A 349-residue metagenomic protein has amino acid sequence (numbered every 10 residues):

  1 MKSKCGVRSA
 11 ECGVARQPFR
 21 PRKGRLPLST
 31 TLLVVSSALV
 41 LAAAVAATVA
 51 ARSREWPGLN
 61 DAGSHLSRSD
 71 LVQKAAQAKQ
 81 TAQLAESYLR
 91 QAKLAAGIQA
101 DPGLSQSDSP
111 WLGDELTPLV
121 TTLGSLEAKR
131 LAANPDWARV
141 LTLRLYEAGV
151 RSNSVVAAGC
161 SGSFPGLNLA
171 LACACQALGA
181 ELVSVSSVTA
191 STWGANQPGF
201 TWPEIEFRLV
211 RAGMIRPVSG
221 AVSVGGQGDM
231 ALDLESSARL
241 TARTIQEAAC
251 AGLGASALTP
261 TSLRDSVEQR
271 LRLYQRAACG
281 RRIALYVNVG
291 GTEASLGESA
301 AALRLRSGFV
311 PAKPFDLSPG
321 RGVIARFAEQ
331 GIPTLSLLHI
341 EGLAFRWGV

Functional and structural regions predicted by a protein language model:
K2-P18, G24, L28: Short, basic, low-complexity termini and linkers enriched in Ser/Thr/Gly/Pro that act as targeting/leader peptides
F19-A148, V156, I340: Metallocofactor- and cofactor-centric catalytic cores in central/energy metabolism, strongly enriched
D136, T142-A148, S152-T201: Membrane-embedded segments
G162-G166, T189-W193, G226-D229, T292-S295 (+1 more regions): Solvent-exposed loop/turn segments at secondary-structure junctions within structured extracellular/periplasmic domains
V183-V185, L285-V287, L335-L337: Hydrophobic/aromatic beta-strand patches that form the interior of the parallel beta-sheet core in alpha/beta enzyme
G199-R282, Y286: A substrate-binding/cap region within the structured catalytic cores of diverse enzymes
L263-F315: Long, charge-rich C-terminal accessory regions
T292, L296-V349: C-terminal functional extensions of proteins
